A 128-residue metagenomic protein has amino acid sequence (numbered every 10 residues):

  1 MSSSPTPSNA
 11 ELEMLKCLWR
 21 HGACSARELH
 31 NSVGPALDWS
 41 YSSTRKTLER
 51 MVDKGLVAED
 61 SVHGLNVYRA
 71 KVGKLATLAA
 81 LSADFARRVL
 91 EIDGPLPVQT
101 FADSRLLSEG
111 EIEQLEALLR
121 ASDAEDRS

Functional and structural regions predicted by a protein language model:
S4-A10, V62-L81: Short, cationic-aromatic polyanion-contact patches
N9-C17: Pre-recognition alpha-helix immediately N-terminal to the DNA-recognition helix within helix-turn-helix or winged-helix
L18-G22: Short helix-to-turn junction characteristic of helix-turn-helix DNA-binding domains, especially the helix
C24-V33: Short acidic, hydrophobic short linear motifs in intrinsically disordered regions
R45-E49: Short, hydrophobic-biased segments on the C-terminal half of alpha helices that form "recognition helices"
V52-V62: A short, conserved structural fragment
L81-E125: Amphipathic alpha-helical dimerization/coiled-coil segments that flank or bridge DNA-binding/regulatory modules
